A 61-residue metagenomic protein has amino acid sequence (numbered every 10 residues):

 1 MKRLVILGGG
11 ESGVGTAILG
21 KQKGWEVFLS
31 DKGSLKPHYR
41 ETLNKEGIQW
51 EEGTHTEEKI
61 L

Functional and structural regions predicted by a protein language model:
M1-L61: N-terminal leader/targeting and accessory segments in enzymes
